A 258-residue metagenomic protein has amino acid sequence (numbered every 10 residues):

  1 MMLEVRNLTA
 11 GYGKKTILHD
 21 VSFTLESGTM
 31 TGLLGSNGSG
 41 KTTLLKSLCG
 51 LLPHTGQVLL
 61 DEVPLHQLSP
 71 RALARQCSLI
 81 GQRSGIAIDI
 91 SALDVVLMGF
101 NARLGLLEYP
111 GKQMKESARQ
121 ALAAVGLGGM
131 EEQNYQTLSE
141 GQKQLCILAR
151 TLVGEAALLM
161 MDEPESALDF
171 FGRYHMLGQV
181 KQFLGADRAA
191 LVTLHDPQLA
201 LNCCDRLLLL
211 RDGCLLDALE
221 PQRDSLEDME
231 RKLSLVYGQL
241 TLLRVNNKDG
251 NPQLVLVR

Functional and structural regions predicted by a protein language model:
L34-S36: The feature captures the beta-strand-to-loop junction immediately N-terminal to the Walker
C49: Helix-to-loop junction immediately C-terminal to a conserved catalytic motif
G56-P64, L73: Conserved ABC transporter NBD signature motif
N134-L138: Conserved ABC ATPase signature
L159-E163: Catalytic Walker B motif of ABC-type/P-loop ATPase nucleotide-binding domains
L194-H195: H-loop/switch region of ABC-family ATPase nucleotide-binding domains
M229-R258: ABC ATPase nucleotide-binding domains
